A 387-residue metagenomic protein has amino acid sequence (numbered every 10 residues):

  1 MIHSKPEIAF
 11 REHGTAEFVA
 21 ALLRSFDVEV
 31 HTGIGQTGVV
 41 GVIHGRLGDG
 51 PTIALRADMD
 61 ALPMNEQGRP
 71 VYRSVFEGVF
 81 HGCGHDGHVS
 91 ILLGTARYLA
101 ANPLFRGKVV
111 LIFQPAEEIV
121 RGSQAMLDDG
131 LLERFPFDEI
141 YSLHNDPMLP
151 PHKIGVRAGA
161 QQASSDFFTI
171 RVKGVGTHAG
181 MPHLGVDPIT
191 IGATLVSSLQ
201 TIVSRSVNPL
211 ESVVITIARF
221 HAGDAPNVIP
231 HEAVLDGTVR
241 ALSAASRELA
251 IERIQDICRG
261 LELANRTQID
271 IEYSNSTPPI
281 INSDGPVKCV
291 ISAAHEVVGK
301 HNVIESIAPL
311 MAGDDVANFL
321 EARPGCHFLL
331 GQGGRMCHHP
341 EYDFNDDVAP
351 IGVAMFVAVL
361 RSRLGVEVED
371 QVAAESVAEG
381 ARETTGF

Functional and structural regions predicted by a protein language model:
M1-H81, D86, S90-L93, R97-F105: Acidic/His- and Gly-rich active-site-bordering loop/insert found across diverse amide/peptide-bond hydrolases
F10, H81-S90, P182-T190, D343-A354: Short, conserved micro-motifs enriched in small and acidic residues
H31, V110-I112, D270: A structural signal for isolated positions on well-ordered beta-strands in alpha/beta enzyme cores
V40, L62-M64, G68-F80, D86-G87 (+2 more regions): Histidine/acidic-residue-rich, glycine-tolerant segments that coordinate divalent metal ions
A54-R56, N65, F168-I170, H327-Q332: Non-cysteine beta-strand/loop elements that form the S-adenosyl-L-methionine
T190-F387: Metal-dependent amide/peptide-bond hydrolase catalytic core, centered on the "pita-bread" metallohydrolase fold
